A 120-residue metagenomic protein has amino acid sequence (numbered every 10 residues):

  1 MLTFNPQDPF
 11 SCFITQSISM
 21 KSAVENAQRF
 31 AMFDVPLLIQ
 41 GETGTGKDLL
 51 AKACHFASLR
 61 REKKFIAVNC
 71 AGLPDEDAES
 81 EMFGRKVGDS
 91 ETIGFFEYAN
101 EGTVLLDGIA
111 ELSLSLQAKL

Functional and structural regions predicted by a protein language model:
L2-L120: AAA+ ATPase active-site-proximal loops
